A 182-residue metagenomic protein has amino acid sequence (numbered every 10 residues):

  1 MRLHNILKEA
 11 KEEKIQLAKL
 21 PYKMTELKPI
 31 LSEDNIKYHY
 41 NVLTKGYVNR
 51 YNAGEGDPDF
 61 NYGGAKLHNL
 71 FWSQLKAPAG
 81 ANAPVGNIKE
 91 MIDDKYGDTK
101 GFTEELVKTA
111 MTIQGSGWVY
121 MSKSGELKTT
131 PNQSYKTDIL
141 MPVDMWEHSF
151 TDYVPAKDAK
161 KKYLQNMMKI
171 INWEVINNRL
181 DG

Functional and structural regions predicted by a protein language model:
L3, A10-G182: Feature for soluble, non-membrane regions of globular proteins
